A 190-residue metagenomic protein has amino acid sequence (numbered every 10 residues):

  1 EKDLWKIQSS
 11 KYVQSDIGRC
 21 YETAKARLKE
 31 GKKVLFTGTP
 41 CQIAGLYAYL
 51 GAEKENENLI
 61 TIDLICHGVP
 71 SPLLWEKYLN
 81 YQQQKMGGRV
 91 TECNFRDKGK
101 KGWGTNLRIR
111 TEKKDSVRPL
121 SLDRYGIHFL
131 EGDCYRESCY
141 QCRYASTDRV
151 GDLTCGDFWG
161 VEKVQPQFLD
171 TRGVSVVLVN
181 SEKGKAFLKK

Functional and structural regions predicted by a protein language model:
E1-K190: Iron-sulfur-associated redox domains of electron-transfer enzymes in respiratory and anaerobic energy metabolism
